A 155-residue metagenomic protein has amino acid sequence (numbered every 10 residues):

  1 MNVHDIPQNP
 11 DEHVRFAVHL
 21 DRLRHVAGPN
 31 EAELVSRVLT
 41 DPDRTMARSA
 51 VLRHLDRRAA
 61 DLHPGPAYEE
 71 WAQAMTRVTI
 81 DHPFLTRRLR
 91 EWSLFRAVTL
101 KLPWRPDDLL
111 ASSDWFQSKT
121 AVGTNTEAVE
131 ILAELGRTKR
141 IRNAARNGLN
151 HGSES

Functional and structural regions predicted by a protein language model:
M1-S155: Alpha-helical scaffold segments
